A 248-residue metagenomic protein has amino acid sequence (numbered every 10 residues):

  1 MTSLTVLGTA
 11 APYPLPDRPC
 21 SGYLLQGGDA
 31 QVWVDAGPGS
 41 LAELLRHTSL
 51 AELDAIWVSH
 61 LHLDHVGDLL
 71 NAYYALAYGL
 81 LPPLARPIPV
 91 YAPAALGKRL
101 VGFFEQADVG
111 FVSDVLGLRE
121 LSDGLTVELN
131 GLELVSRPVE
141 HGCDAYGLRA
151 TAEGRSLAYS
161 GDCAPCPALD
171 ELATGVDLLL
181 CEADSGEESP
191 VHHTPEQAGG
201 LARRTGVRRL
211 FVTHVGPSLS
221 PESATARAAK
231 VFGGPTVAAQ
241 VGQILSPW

Functional and structural regions predicted by a protein language model:
M1-A51, A145-G161, L178: Conserved beta-strand hairpin/beta-sheet module of binuclear metal-dependent hydrolase folds, prominently
L4, Y23, D35, L44 (+8 more regions): Divalent metal-coordination and catalytic microenvironments
T5, Y91, G117-S122, V135-R137 (+1 more regions): General small-molecule cofactor/ligand-binding pocket signal
W33-G37, D54-H60, P93, L157-G161 (+3 more regions): Active-site neighborhood of phospho(di)ester-bond hydrolases with catalytic His/Asp-centered motifs
G39-P89, G175: Active-site metal-binding motif and surrounding structural segment of the metallo-beta-lactamase
P82-P87, L96-L118: Active-site neighborhood of divalent metal-dependent phosphoester bond hydrolases
V109, E120-G175: Catalytic core of the metallo-beta-lactamase
P165-P247: Cap/insert and terminal regions of metallo-dependent hydrolase folds
